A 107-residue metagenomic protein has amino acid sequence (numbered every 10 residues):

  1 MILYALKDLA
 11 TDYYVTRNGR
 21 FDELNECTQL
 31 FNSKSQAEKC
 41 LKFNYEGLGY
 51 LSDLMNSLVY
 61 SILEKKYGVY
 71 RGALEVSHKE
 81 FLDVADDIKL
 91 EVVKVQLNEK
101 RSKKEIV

Functional and structural regions predicted by a protein language model:
M1-C27, Q36, K42: Short aromatic-glycine-(Arg/Gly/Cys) micro-motifs in beta-strand/loop hairpins
E38-V107: Short, mixed-charge low-complexity intrinsically disordered segments
